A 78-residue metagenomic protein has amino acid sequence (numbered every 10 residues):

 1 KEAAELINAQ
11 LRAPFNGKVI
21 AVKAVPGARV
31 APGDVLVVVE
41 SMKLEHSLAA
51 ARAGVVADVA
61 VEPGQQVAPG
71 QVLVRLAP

Functional and structural regions predicted by a protein language model:
K1-P32, V37, A60-E62: Flexible, low-complexity "carrier/transfer arms" centered on conserved reactive residues that transiently bear covalent
N16, A53, P69: Short glycine-rich loop/turn motifs that provide flexible caps or phosphate-binding loops at active sites
G17, S41, V56: Hydrophobic, well-ordered secondary-structure elements that form the walls of internal hydrophobic environments
A28-L48, A68-P78: Short hydrophobic beta/alpha edge segments that flank linear recognition/processing sites
A49-A57: Short, compositionally biased
A57-A68: Short peripheral tails and domain-boundary helices/loops at the edges of structured domains
